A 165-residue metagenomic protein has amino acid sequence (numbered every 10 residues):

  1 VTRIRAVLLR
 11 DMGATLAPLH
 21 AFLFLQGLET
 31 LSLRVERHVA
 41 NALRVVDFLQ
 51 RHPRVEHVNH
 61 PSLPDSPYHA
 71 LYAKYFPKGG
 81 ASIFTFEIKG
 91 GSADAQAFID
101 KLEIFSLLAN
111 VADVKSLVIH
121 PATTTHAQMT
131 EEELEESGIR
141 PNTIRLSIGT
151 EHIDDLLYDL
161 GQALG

Functional and structural regions predicted by a protein language model:
V1-I83, E87-L117: Active-site C-terminal subdomain of aminotransferase-like
R34, D100-K101, S116-G165: PLP-dependent enzyme catalytic core of the Aspartate aminotransferase-like
